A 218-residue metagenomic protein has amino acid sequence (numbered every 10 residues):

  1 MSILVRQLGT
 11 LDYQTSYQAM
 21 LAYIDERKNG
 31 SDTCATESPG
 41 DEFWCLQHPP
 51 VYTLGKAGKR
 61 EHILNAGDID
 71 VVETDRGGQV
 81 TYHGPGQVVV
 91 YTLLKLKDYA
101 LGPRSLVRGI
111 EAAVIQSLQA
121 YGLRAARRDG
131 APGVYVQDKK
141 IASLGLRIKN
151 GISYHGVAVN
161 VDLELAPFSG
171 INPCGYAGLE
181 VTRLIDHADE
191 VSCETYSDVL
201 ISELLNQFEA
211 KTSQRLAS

Functional and structural regions predicted by a protein language model:
M1-I141, E190-E194, R215-S218: N-terminal lobe of the biotin/lipoate ligase/transferase fold
A57-I63, D70, I141-V161, L165: Short, conserved beta-strand/beta-arch hydrophobic-aromatic motifs that form part of recognition grooves or interface
V71-G84, H155-P173: Hydrophobic transmembrane alpha-helix bundles
V90-T92, P132, L144-L146, V157-V161 (+1 more regions): A structural signal for short, well-ordered beta-strand segments
Y99, S153-H155, F168, C193: Intrinsically disordered, low-complexity acidic/polar segments
L165-S218: C-terminal accessory segment of soluble enzyme catalytic cores
